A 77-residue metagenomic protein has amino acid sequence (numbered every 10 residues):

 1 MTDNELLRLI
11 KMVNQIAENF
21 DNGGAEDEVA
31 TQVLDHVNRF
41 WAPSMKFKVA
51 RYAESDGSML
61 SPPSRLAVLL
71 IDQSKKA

Functional and structural regions predicted by a protein language model:
M1-A77: A domain-level signal for the structural core that forms small-molecule/cofactor-binding pockets and catalytic centers
